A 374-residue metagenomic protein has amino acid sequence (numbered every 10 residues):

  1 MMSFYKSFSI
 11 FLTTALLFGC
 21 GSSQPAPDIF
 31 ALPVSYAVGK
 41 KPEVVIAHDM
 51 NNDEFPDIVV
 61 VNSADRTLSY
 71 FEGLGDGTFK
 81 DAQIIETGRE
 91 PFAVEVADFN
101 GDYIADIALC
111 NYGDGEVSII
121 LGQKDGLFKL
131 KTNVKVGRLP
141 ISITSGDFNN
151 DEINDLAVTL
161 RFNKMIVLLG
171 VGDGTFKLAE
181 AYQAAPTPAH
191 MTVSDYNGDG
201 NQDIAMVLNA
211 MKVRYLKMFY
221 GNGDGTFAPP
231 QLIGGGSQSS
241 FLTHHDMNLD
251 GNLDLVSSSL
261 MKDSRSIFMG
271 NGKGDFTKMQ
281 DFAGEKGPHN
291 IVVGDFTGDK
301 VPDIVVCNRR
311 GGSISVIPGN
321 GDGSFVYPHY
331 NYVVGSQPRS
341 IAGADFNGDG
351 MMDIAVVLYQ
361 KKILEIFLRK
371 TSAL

Functional and structural regions predicted by a protein language model:
S9-L17: Bacterial N-terminal signal peptides
C20-K40, E72-R89, L121-R138, L169-P186 (+4 more regions): Blade-edge motifs of beta-propeller repeat domains
A37-F55, V60-S63: Beta-strand-rich domains and repeat architectures in extracellular enzymes and scaffolds, especially beta-propellers
E43-N52, E72, F92-G101, L121 (+6 more regions): Beta-propeller blade termini
I46, I58-N62, I107-C110, L156-T159 (+4 more regions): Hydrophobic beta-strand segments that make up the repeating blades of beta-propeller and related beta-repeat
E54-P56, Y103-A105, E152-N154, G200-Q202 (+3 more regions): Glycine-aliphatic tripeptides that mark coil-to-beta-strand junctions in extracellular and membrane proteins
A64-R66, G113-G115, F162-N163, N209-V213 (+3 more regions): Short glycine/acidic-enriched loop and turn motifs that connect beta-strands
R339-L374: Blade-level signature of beta-propeller repeat domains, shared across WD40, Kelch, NHL, RCC1 and BNR/Asp-box propellers
